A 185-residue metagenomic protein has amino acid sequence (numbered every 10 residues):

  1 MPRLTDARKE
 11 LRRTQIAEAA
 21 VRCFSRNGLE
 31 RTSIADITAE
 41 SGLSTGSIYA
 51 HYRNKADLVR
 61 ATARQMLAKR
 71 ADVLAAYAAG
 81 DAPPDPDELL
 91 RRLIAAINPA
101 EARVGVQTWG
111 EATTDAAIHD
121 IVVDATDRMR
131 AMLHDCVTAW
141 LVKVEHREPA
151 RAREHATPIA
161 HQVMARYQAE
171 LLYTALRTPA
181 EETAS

Functional and structural regions predicted by a protein language model:
M1-L11, L141, E145-E148: N-terminal intrinsically disordered/low-complexity leader segments
L11, Q15, A19-D57, A61: Helix-turn-helix
D57, A61, D72-R103, A150-V163: Hydrophobic alpha-helical connector segments
R64-R70: Short, basic, alpha-helical segments at the C-terminal edge of helix-turn-helix-like DNA-binding modules
A76, I97-V106, A116-E145: Amphipathic alpha-helical packing segments from all-alpha helical-bundle domains
H119-V123, V144-S185: Hydrophobic/aromatic-rich alpha-helical bundle segments in the mid-to-C-terminal region
